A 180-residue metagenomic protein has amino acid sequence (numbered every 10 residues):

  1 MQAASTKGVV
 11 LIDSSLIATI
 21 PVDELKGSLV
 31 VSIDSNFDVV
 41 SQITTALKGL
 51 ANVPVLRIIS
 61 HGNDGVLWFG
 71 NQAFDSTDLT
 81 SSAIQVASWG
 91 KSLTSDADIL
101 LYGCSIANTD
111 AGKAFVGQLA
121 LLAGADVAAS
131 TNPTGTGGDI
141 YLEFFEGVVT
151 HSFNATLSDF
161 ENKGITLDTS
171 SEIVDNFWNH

Functional and structural regions predicted by a protein language model:
M1-A46, F177: A domain-level signal for caspase-like cysteine endopeptidase catalytic cores and their zymogen-processing architecture
D13, D34, I59, G70 (+2 more regions): A structural detector for beta-sheet-dominated domains
D34-D38, F74, D110, A155: Short coil/turn linker and secondary-structure boundary residues
T44-K48, A87-G90: Generic structural signal for well-ordered alpha-helical scaffold segments
G49-P54: Low-complexity, serine/threonine/proline/glycine-rich extracellular segments that form mucin-like
V55-G137: Catalytic cores of nucleophile-dependent amide-cleaving enzymes
L100-H180: Active-site-proximal C-terminal subdomain of hydrolase catalytic domains
